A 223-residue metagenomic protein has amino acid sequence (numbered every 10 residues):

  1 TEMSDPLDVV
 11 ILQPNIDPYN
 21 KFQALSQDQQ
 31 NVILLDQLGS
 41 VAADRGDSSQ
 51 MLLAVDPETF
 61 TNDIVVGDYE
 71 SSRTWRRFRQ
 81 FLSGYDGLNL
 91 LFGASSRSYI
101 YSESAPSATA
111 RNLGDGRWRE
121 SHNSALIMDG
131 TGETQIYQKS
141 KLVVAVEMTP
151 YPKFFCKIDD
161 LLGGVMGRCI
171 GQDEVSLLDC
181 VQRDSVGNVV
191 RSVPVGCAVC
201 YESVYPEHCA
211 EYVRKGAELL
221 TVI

Functional and structural regions predicted by a protein language model:
T1-I223: Enzyme catalytic cores with a strong preference for nitrogen-chemistry domains
